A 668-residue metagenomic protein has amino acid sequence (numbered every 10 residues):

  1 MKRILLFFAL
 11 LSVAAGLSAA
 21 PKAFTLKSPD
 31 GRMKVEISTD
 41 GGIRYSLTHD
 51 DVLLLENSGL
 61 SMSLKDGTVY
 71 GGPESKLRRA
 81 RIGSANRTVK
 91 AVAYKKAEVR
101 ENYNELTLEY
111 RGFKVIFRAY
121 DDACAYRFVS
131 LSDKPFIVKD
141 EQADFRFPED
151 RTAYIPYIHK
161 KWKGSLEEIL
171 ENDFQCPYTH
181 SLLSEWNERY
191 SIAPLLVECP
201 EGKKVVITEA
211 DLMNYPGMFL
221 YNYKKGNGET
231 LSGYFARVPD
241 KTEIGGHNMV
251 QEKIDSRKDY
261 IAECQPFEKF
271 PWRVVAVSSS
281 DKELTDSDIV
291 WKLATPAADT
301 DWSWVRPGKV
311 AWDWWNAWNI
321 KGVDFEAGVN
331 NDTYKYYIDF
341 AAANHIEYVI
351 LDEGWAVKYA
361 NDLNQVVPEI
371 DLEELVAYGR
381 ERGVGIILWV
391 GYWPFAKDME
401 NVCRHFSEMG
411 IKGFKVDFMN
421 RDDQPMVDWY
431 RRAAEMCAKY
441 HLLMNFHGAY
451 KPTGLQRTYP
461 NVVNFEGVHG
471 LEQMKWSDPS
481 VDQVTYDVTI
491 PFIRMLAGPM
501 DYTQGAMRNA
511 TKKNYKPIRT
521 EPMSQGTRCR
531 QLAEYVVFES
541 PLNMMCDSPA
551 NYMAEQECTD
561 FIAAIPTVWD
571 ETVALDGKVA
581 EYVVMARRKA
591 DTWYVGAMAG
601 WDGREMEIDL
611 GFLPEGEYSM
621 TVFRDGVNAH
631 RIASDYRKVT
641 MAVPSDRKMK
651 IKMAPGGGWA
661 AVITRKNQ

Functional and structural regions predicted by a protein language model:
I4-V13: Sec-dependent N-terminal signal peptides
P21-V290: N-terminal accessory beta-strand-rich subdomains and adjacent acidic, glycine-rich linkers that precede catalytic cores
I261-F340, N344: An acidic-aromatic substrate-binding cleft motif
A341, D417, M444, V537 (+1 more regions): Conserved, mostly hydrophobic/aromatic
D352-T527: Aromatic- and carboxylate-enriched substrate-binding clefts and catalytic-loop regions of carbohydrate-active enzymes
D547-Y594, H630-S634: Glycan-recognition and catalytic regions of carbohydrate-active enzymes
V579-E615, S619, W659-A660: Carbohydrate-binding surface patches
M641-Q668: C-terminal beta-strand-rich structural cap/linker in extracellular carbohydrate-active enzymes
